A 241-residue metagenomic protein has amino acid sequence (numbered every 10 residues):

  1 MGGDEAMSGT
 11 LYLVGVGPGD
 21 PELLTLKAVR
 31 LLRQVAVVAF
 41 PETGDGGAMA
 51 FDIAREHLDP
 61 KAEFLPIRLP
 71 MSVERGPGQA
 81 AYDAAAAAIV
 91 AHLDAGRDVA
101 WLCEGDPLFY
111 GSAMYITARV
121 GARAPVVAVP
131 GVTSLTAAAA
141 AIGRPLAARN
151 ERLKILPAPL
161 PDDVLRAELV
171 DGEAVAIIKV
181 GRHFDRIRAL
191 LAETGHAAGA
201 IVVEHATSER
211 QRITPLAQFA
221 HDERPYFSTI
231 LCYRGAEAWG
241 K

Functional and structural regions predicted by a protein language model:
G2-P21, L26-A28, R33-P125, R188 (+4 more regions): Class I S-adenosyl-L-methionine
L11, L169-K241: A contiguous loop/helix-start segment that scaffolds small-molecule binding in enzyme catalytic cores
F40, P66, W101-C103, A128-G131 (+3 more regions): General beta-strand structural signal in soluble alpha/beta enzymes
D45-G47, S72, T133-T136, F184-D185 (+1 more regions): Short gly/pro/ser/thr-enriched loop/turn and capping motifs at secondary-structure boundaries
L69, L160, H205-T207: Residues that form or immediately flank small-molecule/cofactor binding pockets and catalytic motifs
R97-V99, E151, E173: Generic beta-strand structural signal
G105-D171, H221, G235-A238: Class I SAM-dependent methyltransferase SAM-binding "motif I" and its flanking Rossmann-like core
